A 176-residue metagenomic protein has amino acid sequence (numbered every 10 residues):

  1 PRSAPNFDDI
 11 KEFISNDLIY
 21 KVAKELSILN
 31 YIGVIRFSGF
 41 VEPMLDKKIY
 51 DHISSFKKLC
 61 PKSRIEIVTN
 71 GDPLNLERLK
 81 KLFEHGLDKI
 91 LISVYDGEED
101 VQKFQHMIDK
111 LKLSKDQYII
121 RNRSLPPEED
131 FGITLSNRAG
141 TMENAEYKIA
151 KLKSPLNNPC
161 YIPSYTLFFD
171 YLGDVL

Functional and structural regions predicted by a protein language model:
P1-Y147, N158: Conserved glycine-rich "GG(E/T)P / GGGxP" loop and the immediately following alpha-helix in the radical SAM core
T141-L176: Accessory C-terminal segments flanking Radical SAM cores
